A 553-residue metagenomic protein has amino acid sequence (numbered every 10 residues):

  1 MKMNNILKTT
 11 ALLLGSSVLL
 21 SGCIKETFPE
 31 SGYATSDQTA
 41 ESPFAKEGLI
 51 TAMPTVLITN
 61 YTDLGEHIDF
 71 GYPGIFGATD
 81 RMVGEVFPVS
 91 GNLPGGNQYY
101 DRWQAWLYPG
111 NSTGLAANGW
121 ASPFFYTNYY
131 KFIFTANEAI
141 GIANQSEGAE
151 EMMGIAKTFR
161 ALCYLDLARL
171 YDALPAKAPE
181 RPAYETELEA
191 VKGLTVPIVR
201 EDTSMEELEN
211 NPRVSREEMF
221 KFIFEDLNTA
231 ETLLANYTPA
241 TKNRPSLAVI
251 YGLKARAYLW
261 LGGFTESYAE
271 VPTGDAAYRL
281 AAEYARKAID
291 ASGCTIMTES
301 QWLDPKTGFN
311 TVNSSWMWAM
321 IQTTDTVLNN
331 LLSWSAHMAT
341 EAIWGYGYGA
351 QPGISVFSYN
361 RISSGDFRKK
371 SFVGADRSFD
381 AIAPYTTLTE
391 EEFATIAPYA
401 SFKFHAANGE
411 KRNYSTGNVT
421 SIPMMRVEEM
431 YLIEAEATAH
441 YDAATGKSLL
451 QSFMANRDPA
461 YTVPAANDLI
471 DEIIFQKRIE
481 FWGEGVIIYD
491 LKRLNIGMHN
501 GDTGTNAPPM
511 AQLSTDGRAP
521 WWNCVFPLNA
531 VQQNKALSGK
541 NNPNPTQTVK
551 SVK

Functional and structural regions predicted by a protein language model:
M1-G22: Sec-dependent bacterial lipoprotein signal peptides
C23-V83, N329, A336-G353, S358-S364 (+4 more regions): Membrane-proximal, proline-rich intrinsically disordered regions
A34-A40, Y171-K192, N236-A336, P464-N467: Short, surface-exposed recognition loops and adjoining beta-strand edges that mediate ligand/DNA contacts, enriched
P43, T55-H67, N211-V214, D275-A276 (+8 more regions): Extended ligand-binding clefts on enzyme/binding-domain cores
G96-L174, V214-M219, T229-A240, S415-I422 (+3 more regions): Conserved, well-structured interaction surfaces
